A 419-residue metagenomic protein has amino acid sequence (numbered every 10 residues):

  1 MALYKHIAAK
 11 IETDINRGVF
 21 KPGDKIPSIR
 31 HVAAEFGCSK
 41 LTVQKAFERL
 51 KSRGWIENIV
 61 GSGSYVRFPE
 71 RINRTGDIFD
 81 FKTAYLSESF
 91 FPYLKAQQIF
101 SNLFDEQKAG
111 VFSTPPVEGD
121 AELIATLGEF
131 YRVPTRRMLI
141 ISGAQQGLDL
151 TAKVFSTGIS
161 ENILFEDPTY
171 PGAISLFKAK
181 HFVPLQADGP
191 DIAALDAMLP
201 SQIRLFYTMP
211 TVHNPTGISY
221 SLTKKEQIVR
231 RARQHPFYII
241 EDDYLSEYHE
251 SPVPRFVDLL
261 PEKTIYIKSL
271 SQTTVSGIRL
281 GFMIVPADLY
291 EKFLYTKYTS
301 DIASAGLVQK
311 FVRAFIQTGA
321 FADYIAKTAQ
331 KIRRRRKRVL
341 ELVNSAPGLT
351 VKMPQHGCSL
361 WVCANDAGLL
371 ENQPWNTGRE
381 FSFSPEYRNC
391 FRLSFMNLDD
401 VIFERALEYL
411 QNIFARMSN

Functional and structural regions predicted by a protein language model:
M1-L103, A109-F112, A125, Y298-A305 (+11 more regions): N-terminal basic, amphipathic alpha-helical segments
I15, G128, A152-K153, L340 (+1 more regions): Generic structural signal for well-ordered alpha-helical scaffold segments
G110-H235, E247-I265, I332, Q411 (+1 more regions): Conserved core of the PLP fold type I
F177, A232, V343-N344, G368: A generic structural signal for well-ordered alpha-helical segments
H181, Y238, P374: Residue-level detector of anion-binding/catalytic polar loops
I265-S345, T350-K352: PLP-dependent aminotransferase class I/II
